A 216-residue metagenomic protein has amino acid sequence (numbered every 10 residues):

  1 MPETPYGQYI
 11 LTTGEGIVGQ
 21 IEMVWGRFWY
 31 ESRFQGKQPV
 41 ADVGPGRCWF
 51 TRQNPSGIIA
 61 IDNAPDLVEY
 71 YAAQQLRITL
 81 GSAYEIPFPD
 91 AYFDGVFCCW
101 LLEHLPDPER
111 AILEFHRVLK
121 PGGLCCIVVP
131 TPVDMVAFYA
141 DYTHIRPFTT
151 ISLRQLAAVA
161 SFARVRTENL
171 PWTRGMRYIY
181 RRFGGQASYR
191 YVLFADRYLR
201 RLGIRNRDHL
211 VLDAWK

Functional and structural regions predicted by a protein language model:
M1-P89, G95-C99, I112, L170 (+1 more regions): Conserved N-terminal segment of class I S-adenosyl-L-methionine
T4-V24, G95, P106-E114, K120 (+1 more regions): S-adenosyl-L-methionine-dependent methyltransferase catalytic module, highlighting the catalytic core
W100-H104: A short His-aromatic
